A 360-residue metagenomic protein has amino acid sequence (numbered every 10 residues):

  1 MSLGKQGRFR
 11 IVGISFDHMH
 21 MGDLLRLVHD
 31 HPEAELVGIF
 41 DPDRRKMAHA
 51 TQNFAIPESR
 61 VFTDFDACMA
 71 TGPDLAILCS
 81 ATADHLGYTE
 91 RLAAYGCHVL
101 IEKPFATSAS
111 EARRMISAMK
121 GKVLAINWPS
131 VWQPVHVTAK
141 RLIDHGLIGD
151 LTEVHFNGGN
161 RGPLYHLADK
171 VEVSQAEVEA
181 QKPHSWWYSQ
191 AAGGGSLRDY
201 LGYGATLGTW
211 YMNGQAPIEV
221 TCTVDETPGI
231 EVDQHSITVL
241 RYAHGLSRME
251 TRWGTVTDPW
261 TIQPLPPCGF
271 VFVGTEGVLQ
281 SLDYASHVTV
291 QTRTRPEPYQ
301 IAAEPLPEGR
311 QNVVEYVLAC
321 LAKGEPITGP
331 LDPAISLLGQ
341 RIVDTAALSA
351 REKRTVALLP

Functional and structural regions predicted by a protein language model:
M1-A55: N-terminal Rossmann-like dinucleotide-binding module
M1-K5, G13, A34, A67 (+3 more regions): C-terminal helix-rich "cap/oligomerization" subdomain common to oxidoreductases
S2, G7, D199-H287, V313-P326: Contiguous beta-strand/loop segments that form the cofactor/metal-binding neighborhood of enzyme cores
M19, P42-K46, A303-E315: Active-site loop of classical SDR/Rossmann-like NAD(P)-dependent oxidoreductases, centered on the catalytic Tyr-X3-Lys
G38, L75, E153: Short, Asp-centered acidic motifs that coordinate Mg2+ and/or phosphate in catalytic or ligand-binding sites
S59-T71: Short acidic low-complexity segments
P73-L75, A81-T82, L86-W132, G146: Beta-strand-loop-alpha-helix segment that lines the small-molecule cofactor/substrate pocket of alpha/beta enzymes
Q133-T221, E226-P228, K353: Predominantly a Rossmann-like dinucleotide-binding segment in NAD(P)-dependent oxidoreductases
